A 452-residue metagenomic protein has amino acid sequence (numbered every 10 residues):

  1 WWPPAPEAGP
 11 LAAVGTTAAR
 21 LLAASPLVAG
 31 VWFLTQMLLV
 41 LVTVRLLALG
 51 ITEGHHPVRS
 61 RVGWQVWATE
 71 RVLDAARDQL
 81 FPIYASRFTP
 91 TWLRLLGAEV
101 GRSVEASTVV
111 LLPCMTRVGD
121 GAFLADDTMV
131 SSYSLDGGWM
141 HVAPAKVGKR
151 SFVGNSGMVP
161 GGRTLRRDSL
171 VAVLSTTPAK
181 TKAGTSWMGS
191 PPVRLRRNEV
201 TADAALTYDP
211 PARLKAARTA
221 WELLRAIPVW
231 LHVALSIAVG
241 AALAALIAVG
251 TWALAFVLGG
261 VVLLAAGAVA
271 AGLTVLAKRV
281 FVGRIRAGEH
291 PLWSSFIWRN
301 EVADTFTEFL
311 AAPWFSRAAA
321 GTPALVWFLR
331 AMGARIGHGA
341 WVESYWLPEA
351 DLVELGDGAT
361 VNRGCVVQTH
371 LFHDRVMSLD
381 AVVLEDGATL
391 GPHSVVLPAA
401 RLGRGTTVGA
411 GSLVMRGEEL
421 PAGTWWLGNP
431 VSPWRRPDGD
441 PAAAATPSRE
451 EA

Functional and structural regions predicted by a protein language model:
W1-L96, G184-G333, P421-A452: Terminal amphipathic alpha-helical/low-complexity segments used for targeting or macromolecular assembly
G30, V109, T176, L263-L264 (+3 more regions): Transmembrane helix-bundle signature of multi-pass membrane transporters/permeases
L80, R94-G97, G101, D126 (+4 more regions): Non-catalytic C-terminal interaction regions
I83, R87, G101-A106, S132-Y133 (+4 more regions): Conserved short histidine dyad/triad with adjacent acidic residue
L95, P113, P160, A331 (+1 more regions): Residue-level signal for short amphipathic helical patches enriched in basic/charged and nearby hydrophobic residues
E99, E105, L111, M115-R117 (+6 more regions): Soluble catalytic regions of membrane-associated enzymes that act on cell-envelope and secretory-pathway components
G119, F123-V229, A270, T360-A452: Glycine-rich hexapeptide-repeat left-handed beta-helix
